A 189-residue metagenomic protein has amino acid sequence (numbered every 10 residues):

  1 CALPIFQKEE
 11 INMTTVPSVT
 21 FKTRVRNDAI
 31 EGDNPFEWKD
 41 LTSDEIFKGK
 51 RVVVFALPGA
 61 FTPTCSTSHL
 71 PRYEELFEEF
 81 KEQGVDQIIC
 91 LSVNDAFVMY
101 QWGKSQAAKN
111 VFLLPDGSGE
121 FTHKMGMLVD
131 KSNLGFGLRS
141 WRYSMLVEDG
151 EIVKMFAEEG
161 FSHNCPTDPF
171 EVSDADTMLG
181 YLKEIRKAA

Functional and structural regions predicted by a protein language model:
C1-L3: Short, small-residue-biased leader/transition segments that mark boundaries at the very start of proteins
F6-A189: Chalcogenol-based redox active-site neighborhoods
